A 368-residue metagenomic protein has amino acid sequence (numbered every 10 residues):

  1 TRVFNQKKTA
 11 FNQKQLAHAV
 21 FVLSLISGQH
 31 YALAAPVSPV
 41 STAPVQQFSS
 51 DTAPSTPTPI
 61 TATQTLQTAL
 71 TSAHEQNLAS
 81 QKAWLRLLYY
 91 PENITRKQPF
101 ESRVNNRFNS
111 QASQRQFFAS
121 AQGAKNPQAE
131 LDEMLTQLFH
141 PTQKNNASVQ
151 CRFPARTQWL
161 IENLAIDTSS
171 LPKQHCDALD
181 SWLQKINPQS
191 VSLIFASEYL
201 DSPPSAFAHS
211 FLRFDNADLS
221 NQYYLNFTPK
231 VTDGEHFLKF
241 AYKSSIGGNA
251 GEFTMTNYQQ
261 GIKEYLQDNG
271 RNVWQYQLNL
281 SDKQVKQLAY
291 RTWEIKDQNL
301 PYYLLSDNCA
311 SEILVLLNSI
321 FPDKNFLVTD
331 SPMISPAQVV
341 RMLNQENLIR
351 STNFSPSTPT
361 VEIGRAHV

Functional and structural regions predicted by a protein language model:
V3-A19: Bacterial N-terminal signal peptides that target proteins for export
H18-G28: Bacterial N-terminal signal peptides
A34-R107: Intrinsically disordered, low-structural-confidence terminal and linker regions
Q98-A178, W182-I186: Low-complexity, highly charged intrinsically disordered N-terminal segments that act as targeting/localization
W182-S190, P203-S205, N279-T292: Active-site-adjacent bridging/hinge elements
N187-D268: Glycine-rich catalytic cores of cysteine/serine-nucleophile enzymes that process amide/ester linkages in cell-envelope
Y258-M333: Active-site nucleophile-His-acid catalytic modules used for acyl/amide transfer and hydrolysis across diverse enzymes
A366-V368: Conserved small/polar residues in nucleotide/adenosyl-binding loops
